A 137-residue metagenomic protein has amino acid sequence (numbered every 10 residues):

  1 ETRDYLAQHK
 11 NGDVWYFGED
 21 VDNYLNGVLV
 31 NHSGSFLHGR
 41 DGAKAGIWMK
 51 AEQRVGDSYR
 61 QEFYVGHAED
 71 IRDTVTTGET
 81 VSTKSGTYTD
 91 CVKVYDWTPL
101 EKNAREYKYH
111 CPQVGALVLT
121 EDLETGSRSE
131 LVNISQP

Functional and structural regions predicted by a protein language model:
E1-K10, F17-E19, N23, K50-P137: Acidic, serine/threonine-rich low-complexity disordered tracts
G27-I47: Acidic/charged, solvent-exposed loop-and-adjacent secondary-structure segments enriched in E/D, K/R, S/T, and G/P
